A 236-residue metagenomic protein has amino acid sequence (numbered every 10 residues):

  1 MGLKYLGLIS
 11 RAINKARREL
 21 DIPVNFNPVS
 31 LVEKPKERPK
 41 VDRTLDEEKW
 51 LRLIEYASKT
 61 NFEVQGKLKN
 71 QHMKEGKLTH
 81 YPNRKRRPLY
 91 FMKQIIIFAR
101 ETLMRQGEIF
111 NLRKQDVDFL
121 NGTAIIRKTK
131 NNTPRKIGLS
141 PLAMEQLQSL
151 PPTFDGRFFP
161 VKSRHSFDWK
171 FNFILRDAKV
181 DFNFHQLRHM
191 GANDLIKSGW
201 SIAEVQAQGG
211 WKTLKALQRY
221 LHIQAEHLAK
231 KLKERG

Functional and structural regions predicted by a protein language model:
M1, Y5-I9, D46, F91-M92 (+5 more regions): Hydrophobic (often cysteine-bearing) scaffold residues that line and stabilize catalytic clefts of nucleotide/cofactor
L3-Y5, R18, V24-F26, L31-Q106 (+2 more regions): Basic, Lys/Arg- and aromatic-enriched nucleic-acid-binding interface segment
S10-I13, R17, Q224-L228: C-terminal flanking helix
K34, E55, N111, F119 (+2 more regions): Phosphate-coordinating loops and pocket residues in cytosolic domains that bind phosphorylated ligands
T44, K128-N132, I202, G209-E234: Catalytic-site neighborhood detector that most strongly recognizes the C-terminal catalytic loop/helix of tyrosine
E48-Q65, D118-T123, R127-V161, F173: Basic, alpha-helical nucleic-acid-contacting "clamp/cap" segments
F62-Q65, K74-L89, T102, I137 (+3 more regions): Short, basic (Lys/Arg/His-rich) helix/loop patches that form interaction surfaces in the mid-to-C-terminal regions
D116-T123, D181, W200-R219: Short, polar N-cap/turn motifs at the start of nucleic acid-interacting alpha helices
